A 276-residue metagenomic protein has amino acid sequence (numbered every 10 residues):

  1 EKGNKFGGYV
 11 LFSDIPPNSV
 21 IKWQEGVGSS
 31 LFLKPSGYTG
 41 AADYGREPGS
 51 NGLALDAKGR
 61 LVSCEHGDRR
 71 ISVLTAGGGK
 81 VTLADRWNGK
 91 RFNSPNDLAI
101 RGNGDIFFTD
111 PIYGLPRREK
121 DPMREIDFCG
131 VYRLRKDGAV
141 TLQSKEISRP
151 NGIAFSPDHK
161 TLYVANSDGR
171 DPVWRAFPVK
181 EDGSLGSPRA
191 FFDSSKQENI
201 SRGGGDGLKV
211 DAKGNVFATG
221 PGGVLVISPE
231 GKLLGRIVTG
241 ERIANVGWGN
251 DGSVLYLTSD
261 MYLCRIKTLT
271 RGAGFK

Functional and structural regions predicted by a protein language model:
E1-K276: Sequence-structural signature of mature extracellular/luminal beta-sheet repeat domains, prominently beta-propellers
